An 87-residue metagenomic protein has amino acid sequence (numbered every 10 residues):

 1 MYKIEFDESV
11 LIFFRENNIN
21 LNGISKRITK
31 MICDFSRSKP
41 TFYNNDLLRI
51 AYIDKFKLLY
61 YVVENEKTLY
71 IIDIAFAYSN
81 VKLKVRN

Functional and structural regions predicted by a protein language model:
M1-I4, I53-K57, V62-N87: Enriched for short, Lys/Arg-rich terminal
M1-T29: Arg/Lys-rich, positively charged N-terminal/basic patches that mediate binding to nucleic acids
E5, I12-F13, D34, T41 (+2 more regions): Intrinsic disorder/low-structure terminal segments
E8, N17-L21, N45, K55 (+2 more regions): Short linear motifs in intrinsically disordered/low-complexity regions
L11, I50, L59: Short aromatic/hydrophobic contact patches that present stacked aromatics for nucleic-acid/ligand binding
F14-E16, T41-Y43, Y61-V62: Short histidine-centered beta-strand/loop micro-motifs that create catalytic or ligand/metal-coordination sites
E16-I19, K30-R37, F76: Short, intrinsically disordered, mixed-charge
K26-I53: A short, surface-exposed loop/turn module that caps and links secondary-structure elements
